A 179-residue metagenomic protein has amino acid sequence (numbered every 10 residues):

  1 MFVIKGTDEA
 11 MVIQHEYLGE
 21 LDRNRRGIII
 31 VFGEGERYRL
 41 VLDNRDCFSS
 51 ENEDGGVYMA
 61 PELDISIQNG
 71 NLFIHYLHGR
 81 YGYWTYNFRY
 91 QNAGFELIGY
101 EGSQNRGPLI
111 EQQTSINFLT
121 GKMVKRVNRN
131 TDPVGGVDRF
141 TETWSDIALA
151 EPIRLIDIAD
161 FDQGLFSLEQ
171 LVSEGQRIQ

Functional and structural regions predicted by a protein language model:
M1-Y17, G27-I29, S66-Y76: Acidic/hydrophobic-patterned starts of short beta strands in beta-sheet-rich repeat architectures
L21-R25, Y81-G82: Short, solvent-exposed loop/turn segments at conserved positions within beta-propeller repeat blades
R23-D43, F88-Y90: Beta-propeller blade repeat segments, especially FG-GAP/WD-type strand-to-loop junctions in 6- to 7-bladed propeller
D43-C47, S66-I67: Short, basic/low-complexity N-terminal boundary segments at the transition from targeting/disordered tails
D46-M59, G82: Repeat-based blade/solenoid architectures
G56-D64, K122: Signature of short aromatic-glycine-proline-rich micro-motifs recurring in repeat-based ectodomains
I67-Q179: Acidic, small-residue rich beta-repeat scaffolds with periodic aromatic anchors
